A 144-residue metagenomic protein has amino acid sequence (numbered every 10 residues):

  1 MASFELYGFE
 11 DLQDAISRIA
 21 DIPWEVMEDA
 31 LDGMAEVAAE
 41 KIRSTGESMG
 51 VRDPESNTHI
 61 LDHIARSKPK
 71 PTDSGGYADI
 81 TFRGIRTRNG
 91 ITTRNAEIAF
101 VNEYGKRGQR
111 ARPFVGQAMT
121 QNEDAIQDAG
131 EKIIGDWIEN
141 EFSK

Functional and structural regions predicted by a protein language model:
M1-A78, I98-K144: Short, Lys/Arg-rich flexible segments
G75-N89: Short, hydrophobic/proline-enriched secondary-structure or compact coil segments at domain edges
T87-N89, R94, V101: Long, charge-patterned amphipathic interaction tracts in eukaryotic proteins
